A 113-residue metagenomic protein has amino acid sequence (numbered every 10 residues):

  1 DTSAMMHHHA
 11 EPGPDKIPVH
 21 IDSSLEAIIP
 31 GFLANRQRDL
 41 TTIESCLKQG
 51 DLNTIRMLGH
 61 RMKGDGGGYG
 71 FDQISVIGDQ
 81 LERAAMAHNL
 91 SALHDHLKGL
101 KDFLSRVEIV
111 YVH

Functional and structural regions predicted by a protein language model:
D1-H113: Two-component system phosphorelay core
